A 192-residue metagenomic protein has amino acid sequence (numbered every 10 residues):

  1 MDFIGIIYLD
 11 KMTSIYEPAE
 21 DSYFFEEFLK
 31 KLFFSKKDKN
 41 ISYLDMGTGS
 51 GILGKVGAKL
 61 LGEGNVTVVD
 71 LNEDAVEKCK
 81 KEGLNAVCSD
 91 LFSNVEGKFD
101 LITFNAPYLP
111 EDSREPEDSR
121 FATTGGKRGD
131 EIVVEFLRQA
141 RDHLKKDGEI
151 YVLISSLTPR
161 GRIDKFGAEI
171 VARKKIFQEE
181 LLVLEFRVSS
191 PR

Functional and structural regions predicted by a protein language model:
M1-R192: Auxiliary N-terminal substrate/complex-recognition segments of SAM-dependent methyltransferases
